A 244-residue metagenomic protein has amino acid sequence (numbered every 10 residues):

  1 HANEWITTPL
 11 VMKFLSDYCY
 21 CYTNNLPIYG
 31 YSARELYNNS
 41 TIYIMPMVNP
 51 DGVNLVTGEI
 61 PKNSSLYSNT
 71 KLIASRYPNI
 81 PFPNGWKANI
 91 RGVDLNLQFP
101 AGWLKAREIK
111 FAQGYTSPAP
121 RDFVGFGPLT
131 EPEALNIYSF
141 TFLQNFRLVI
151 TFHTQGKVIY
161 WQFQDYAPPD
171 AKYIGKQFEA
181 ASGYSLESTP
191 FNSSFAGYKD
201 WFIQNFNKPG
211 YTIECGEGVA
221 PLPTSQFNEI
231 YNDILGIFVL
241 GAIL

Functional and structural regions predicted by a protein language model:
H1-N3: Catalytic-core environment of secreted peptidases
W5-Q164, P168, T212-E214: Active-site/substrate-binding loop(s) of hydrolase catalytic cores
I6-L10, Y173, S225: Generic recognition of short, well-ordered alpha-helical segments
N89, E131, K172, N228-Y231: Electropositive phosphate-/nucleotide-binding environments in soluble metabolic enzymes
I137, L143, L148-T151, K157-P169 (+1 more regions): Active-site-adjacent mobile loop/cap segments within catalytic or ligand-binding domains
Q164-S182: Gly/Ser/Thr-rich active-site loops/lids in small-molecule metabolic enzymes that frequently grip phosphoryl groups
G183-Y184, I243: Generic secondary-structure signature for well-ordered alpha-helical cores
L186-N192: Flexible, glycine/charged-enriched surface loops at secondary-structure junctions
